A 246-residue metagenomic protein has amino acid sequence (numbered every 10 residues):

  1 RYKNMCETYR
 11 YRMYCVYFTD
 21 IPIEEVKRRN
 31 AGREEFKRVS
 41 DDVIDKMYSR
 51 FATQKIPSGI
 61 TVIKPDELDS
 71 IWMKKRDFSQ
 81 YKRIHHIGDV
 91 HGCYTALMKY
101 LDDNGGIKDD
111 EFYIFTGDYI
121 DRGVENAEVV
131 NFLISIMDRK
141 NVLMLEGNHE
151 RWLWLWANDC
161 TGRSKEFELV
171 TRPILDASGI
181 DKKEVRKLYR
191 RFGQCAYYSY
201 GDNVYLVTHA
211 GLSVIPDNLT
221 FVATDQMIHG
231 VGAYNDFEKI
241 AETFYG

Functional and structural regions predicted by a protein language model:
R1-C15: Glycine-rich phosphate-binding loop used to anchor ATP phosphates in small-molecule kinases, encompassing both
C6, R10, A241-G246: Short, intrinsically disordered, charge-balanced linker/junction segments flanking boundaries in proteins
Y9, D20-K74: Conserved GTP-binding G-domain of TRAFAC-class P-loop NTPases and closely related GTPase folds
C15-P22, E146-H149: A short, structured active-site edge motif that brings together acidic residues
E35, R122-V214, N218-K239: Active-site neighborhood of divalent metal-dependent phosphoester bond hydrolases
I60, I84, E111, V142 (+1 more regions): Short, conserved active-site loop motifs that form the nucleotide-linked donor/cofactor pocket
P65-F132: N-terminal active-site segment of His-dependent metallophosphoesterases
I87-G88, Y113-G117, L143-N148, T208 (+1 more regions): Active-site neighborhood of phospho(di)ester-bond hydrolases with catalytic His/Asp-centered motifs
